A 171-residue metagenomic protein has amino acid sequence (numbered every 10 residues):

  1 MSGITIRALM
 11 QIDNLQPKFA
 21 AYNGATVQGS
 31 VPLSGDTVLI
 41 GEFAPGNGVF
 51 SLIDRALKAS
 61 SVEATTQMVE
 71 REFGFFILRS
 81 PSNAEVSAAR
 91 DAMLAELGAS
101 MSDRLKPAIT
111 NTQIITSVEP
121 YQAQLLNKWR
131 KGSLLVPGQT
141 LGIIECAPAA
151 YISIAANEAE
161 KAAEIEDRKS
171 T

Functional and structural regions predicted by a protein language model:
M1-E42, N47, A59, A89 (+2 more regions): Intrinsically disordered, low-complexity polar/charged tails and linkers
T26-Q28, R79-N83: Cofactor- and metal-binding active-site motifs of prokaryotic enzymes that mediate redox/radical or nucleophilic
L39-E42, F73-S80, G142-E145: Short cationic amphipathic helices and targeting signals
P45-G48, E70-F73, S82-N83, P148-A150: Gly/Ser/Thr-rich loops at beta-strand to alpha-helix junctions that form or flank small-molecule/cofactor-binding
G46-S61, A149-E164: Short amphipathic alpha-helix segments
V62-V69, L105, R168: Short, flexible active-site-proximal loops enriched in glycine and acidic residues
A84-G98: Charge-rich, low-aromatic oligomerization/scaffolding segments with amphipathic character
T171: Conserved small/polar residues in nucleotide/adenosyl-binding loops
